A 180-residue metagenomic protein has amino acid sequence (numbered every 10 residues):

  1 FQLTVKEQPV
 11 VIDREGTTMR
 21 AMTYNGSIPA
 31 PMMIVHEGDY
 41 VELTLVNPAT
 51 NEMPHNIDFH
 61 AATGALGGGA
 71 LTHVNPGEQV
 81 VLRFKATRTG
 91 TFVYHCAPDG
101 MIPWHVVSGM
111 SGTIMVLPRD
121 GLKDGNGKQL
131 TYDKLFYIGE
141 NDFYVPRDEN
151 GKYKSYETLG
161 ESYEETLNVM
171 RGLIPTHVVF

Functional and structural regions predicted by a protein language model:
F1-L71, P76-V81, E161-F180: N-terminal, post-signal-peptide metal-ligating segments of extracellular/periplasmic oxidoreductases, dominated by
Q2, N56-D58, L82, V93-H95 (+3 more regions): Structural recognition of the beta-strand scaffold that forms the well-ordered cores of secreted hydrolase catalytic
V46-P48, K85, A97, R119 (+1 more regions): Short, surface-exposed secondary-structure boundary micro-motifs
E52, G77-Q79, T89, V107-G109 (+1 more regions): Short, solvent-exposed loop/turn segments at the edges of secondary structure
A61-L66, G100-I102, T113-L122: Short edge-strand/loop segments of extracellular domains
A86-V116: Hydrophobic or amphipathic alpha-helical targeting/insertion segments
V107-N141: Extracytoplasmic/periplasmic copper-protein system
Y132-F180: Acidic-aromatic/histidine active-site loop/patch
